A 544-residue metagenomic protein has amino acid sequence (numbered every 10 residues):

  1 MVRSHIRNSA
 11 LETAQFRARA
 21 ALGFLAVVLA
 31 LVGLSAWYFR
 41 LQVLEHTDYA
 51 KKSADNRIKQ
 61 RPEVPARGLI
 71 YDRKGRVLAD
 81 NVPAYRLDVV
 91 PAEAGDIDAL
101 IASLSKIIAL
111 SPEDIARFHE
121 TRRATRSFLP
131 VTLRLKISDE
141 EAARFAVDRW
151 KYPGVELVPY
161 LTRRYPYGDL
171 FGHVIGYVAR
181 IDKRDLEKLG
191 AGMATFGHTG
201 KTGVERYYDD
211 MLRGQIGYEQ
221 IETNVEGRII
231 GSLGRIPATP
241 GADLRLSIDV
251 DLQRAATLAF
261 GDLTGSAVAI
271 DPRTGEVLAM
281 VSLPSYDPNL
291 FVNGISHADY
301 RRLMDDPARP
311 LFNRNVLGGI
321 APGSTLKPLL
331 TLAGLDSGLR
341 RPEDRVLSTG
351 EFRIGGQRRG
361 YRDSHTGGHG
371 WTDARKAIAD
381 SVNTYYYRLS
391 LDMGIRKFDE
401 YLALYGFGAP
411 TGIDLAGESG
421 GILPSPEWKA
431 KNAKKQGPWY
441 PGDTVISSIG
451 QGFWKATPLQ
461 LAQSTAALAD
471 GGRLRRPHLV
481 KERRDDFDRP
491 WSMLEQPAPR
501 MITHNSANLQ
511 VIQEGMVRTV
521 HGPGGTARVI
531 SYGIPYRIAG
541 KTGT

Functional and structural regions predicted by a protein language model:
M1-H297, P307, G319, L339-R341 (+8 more regions): Periplasmic/cell-envelope proteins involved in peptidoglycan metabolism and beta-lactam response
V2-R7, T223-L233, R273-T325, L329-T544: Beta-lactam-recognizing serine transpeptidase/beta-lactamase-like catalytic domain environment
